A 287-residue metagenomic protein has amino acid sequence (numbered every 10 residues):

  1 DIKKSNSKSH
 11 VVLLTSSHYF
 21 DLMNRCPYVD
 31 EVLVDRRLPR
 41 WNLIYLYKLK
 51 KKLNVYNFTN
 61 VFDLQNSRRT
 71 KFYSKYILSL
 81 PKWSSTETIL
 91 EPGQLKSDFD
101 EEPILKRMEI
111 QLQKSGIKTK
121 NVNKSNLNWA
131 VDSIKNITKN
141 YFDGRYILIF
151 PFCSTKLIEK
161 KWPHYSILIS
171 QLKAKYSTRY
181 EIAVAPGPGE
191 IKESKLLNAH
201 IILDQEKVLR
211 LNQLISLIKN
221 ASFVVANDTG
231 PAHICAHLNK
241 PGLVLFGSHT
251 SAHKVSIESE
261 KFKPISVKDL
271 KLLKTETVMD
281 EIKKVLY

Functional and structural regions predicted by a protein language model:
D1-K4, H18-D21, L168: Short amphipathic alpha-helix
D1-L13, R40, Y47: N-proximal accessory regions
H10-N42, E87, A199-L203: Conserved nucleotide-sugar phosphate-binding/catalytic loop shared by glycosyltransferases and other
R25, S85-T86, D204, V208 (+1 more regions): Nucleotide-sugar donor-binding patch of glycosyltransferase catalytic domains
L33-N128, D143-T155, H249-A252, E258 (+1 more regions): Conserved nucleotide-diphosphate donor binding/catalytic pocket of glycan-assembly enzymes
N126-E193: Active-site donor-nucleotide binding/catalytic segment of nucleotide-sugar enzymes
H164-L243, G247: Donor-binding and catalytic core of enzymes assembling or modifying cell-surface/extracellular glycoconjugates
